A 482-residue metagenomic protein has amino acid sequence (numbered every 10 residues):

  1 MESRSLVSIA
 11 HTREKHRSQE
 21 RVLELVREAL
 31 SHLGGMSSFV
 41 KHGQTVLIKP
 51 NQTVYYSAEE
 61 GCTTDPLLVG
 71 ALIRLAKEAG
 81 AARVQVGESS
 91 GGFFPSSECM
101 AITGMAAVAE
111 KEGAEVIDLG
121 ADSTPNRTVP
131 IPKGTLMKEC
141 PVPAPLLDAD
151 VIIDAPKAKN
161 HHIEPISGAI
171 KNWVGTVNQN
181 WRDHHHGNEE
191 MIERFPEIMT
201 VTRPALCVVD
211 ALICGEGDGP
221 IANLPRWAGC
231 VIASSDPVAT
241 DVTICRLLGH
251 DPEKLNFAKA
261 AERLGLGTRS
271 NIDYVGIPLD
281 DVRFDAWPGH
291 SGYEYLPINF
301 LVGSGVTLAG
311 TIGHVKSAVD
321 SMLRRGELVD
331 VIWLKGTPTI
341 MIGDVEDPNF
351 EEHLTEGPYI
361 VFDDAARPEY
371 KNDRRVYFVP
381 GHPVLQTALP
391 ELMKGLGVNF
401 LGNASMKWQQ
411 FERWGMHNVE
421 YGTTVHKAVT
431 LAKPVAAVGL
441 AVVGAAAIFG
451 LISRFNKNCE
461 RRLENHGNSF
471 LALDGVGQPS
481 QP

Functional and structural regions predicted by a protein language model:
M1-P482: N-terminal and secondary-structure boundary signal
